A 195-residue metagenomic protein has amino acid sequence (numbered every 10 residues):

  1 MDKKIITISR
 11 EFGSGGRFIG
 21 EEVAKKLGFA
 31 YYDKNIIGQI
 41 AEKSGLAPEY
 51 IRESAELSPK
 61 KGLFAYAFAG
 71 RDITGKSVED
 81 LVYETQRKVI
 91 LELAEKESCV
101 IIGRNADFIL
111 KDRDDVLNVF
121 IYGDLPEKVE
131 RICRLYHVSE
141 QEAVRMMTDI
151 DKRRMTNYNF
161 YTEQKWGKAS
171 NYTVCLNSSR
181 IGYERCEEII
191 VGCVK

Functional and structural regions predicted by a protein language model:
D2-E11, E97: Pre-Walker A (Motif I) flank of P-loop NTPase domains
I8-E21: Glycine-rich phosphate-binding P-loop
A30-E42: Short beta-strand-centered segment that lines the nucleotide-binding/catalytic pocket of NTP-utilizing
A41-S98: ATP-dependent small-molecule kinase phosphotransfer cores that center on conserved nucleotide phosphate-binding segments
P59-Y66, S139-E184: Small-molecule kinase domains that catalyze NTP-dependent phosphoryl transfer to phosphate-bearing small molecules
R87, Y183-V191: Short, amphipathic alpha-helical "lid/cap" segments that border enzyme active or binding sites
L93, I109-D112: RNA pseudouridine synthases
D112-R134, E140-T148: Conserved phosphate-donor/acceptor-positioning beta-strand/loop module used by diverse small-molecule
